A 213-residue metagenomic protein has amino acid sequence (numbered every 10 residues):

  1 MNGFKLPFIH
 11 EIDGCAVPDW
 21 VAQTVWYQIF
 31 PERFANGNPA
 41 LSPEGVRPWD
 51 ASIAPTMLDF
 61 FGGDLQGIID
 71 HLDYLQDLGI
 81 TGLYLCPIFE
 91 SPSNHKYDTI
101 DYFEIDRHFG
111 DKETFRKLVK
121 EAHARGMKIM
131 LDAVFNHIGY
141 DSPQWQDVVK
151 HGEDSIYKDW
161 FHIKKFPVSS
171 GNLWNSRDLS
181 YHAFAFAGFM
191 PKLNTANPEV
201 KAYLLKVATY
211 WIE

Functional and structural regions predicted by a protein language model:
M1-V17: Extended acidic/polar, glycine-enriched regions that form or flank non-catalytic beta-rich accessory modules
P18-D19, E121: Short, charge-rich binding segments
W20-A22, L78: Short, surface-exposed loop/turn motifs at beta-strand boundaries within globular domains
Q23-P31: Mature N-terminal segment immediately following signal peptide/propeptide cleavage in secreted/periplasmic
P31-T81, I88-E213: Substrate-binding/active-site clefts of carbohydrate-active enzymes
